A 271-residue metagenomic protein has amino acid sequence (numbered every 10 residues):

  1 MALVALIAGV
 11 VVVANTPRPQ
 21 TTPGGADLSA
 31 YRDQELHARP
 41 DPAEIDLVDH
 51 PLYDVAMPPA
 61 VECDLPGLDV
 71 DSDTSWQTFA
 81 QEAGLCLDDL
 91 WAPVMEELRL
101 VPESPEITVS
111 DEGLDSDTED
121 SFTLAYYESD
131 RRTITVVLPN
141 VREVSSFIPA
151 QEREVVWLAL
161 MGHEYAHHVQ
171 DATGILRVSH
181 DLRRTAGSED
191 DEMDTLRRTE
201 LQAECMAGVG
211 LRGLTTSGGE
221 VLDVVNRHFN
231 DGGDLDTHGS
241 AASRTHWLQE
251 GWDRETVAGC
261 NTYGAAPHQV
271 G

Functional and structural regions predicted by a protein language model:
A2-D117, R254-G271: A metal-dependent hydrolase signature that marks the N-terminal structural subdomain at the beginning of catalytic folds
D69-A80, F122-T123, V144-V156, S188-L196 (+1 more regions): Second-shell loop/turn segments in exported
Q77-D88, A92, S104, E200 (+4 more regions): Extracytoplasmic/secreted envelope proteins and their assembly/folding machinery, especially bacterial periplasmic
W91, A159-G174, A203-E204: Active-site recognition of the HExxH zinc-binding catalytic motif
T118-L158, D171: Active-site scaffold of zinc-dependent metalloenzymes
D171-R197: Post-HEXXH active-site segment of zinc metalloproteases
G187-T215: Post-HExxH zinc-binding segment in Zn-dependent metallohydrolases
D231-G271: Pan-zinc metallopeptidase signature
